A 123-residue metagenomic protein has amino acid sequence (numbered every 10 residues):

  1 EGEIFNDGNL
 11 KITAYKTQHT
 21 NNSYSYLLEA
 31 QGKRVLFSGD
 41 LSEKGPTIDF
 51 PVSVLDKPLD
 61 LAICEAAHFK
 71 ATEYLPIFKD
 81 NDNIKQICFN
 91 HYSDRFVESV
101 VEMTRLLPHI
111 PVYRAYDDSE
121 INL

Functional and structural regions predicted by a protein language model:
E1-D49, V54, D117-L123: Core dinuclear metal-dependent hydrolase active-site scaffold
Q18, S42, A67-H68, S93: Catalytic metal-binding/acid-base residues of hydrolase active sites
F37-D40, C64, N90: Active-site flanking residues adjacent to catalytic metal/cofactor-binding acidic residues
I48-L61, F69-L123: Binuclear metal-ion centers of metallo-dependent hydrolases, dominated by the metallo-beta-lactamase
